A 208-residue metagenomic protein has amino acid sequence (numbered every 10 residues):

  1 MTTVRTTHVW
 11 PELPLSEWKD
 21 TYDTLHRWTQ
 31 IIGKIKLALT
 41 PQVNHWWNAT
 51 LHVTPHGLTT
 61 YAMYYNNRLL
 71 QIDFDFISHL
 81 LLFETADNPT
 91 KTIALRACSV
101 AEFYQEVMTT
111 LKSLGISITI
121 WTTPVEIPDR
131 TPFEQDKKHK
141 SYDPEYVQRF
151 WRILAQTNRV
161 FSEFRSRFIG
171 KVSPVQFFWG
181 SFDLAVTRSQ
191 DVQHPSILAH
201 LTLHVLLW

Functional and structural regions predicted by a protein language model:
T2-L69: N-terminal ordered "arm"
L13-S16, D20, K91-S99, S141-R152: Conserved aromatic-histidine-acidic binding/catalytic patches
K36-L39, G115-T122, N158-F161, R165-V172: Long, hydrophobic, amphipathic alpha-helical segments used as structural scaffolds
L51-D129: Long, hydrophobic/aromatic-enriched structural stretches that serve as scaffold segments
Q135-W208: Aromatic/basic-lined ligand-recognition segments that form π-stacking hydrophobic pockets flanked by Lys/Arg to engage
